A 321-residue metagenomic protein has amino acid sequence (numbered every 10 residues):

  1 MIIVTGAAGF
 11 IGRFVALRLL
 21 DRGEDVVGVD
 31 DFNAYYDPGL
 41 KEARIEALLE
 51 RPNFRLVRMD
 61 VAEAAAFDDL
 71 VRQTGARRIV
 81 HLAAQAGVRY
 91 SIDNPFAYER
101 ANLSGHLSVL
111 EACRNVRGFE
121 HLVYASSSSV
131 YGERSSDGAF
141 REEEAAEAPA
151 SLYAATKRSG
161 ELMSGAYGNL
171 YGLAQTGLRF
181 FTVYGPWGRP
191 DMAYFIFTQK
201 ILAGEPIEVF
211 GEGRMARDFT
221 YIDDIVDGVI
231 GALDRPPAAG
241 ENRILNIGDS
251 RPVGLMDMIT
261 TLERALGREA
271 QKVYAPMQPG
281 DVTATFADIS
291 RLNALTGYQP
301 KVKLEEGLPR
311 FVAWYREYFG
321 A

Functional and structural regions predicted by a protein language model:
M1-V183, Y298, W314, Y318: N-terminal Rossmann-like NAD(P)+-binding domain of SDR-like oxidoreductases, especially those catalyzing
G6, F10, E147, S151 (+6 more regions): Amphipathic alpha-helical recognition patches that constitute DNA-binding helices
A8-I11, R89, L107, R134 (+4 more regions): Gly/Ser/Thr-rich beta-alpha loop segments that engage phosphate groups in nucleotides
V15, M59, I201-A321: C-terminal substrate-binding subdomain of Rossmann-fold SDR/epimerase-dehydratase oxidoreductases
A65, R77, R89, F96 (+8 more regions): Residues in well-ordered alpha-helical elements
E99-N102, Y153, T198, G248 (+1 more regions): Amphipathic, non-transmembrane alpha-helical scaffold segments
D137-A139, P190-T198: A glycine/serine/threonine-rich, flexible loop-to-helix segment that serves as the NAD(P) cofactor-binding "lid"
S159, M163, Y167, F197 (+2 more regions): Hydrophobic alpha-helix immediately C-terminal to the catalytic Tyr-X-X-X-Lys motif of short-chain
